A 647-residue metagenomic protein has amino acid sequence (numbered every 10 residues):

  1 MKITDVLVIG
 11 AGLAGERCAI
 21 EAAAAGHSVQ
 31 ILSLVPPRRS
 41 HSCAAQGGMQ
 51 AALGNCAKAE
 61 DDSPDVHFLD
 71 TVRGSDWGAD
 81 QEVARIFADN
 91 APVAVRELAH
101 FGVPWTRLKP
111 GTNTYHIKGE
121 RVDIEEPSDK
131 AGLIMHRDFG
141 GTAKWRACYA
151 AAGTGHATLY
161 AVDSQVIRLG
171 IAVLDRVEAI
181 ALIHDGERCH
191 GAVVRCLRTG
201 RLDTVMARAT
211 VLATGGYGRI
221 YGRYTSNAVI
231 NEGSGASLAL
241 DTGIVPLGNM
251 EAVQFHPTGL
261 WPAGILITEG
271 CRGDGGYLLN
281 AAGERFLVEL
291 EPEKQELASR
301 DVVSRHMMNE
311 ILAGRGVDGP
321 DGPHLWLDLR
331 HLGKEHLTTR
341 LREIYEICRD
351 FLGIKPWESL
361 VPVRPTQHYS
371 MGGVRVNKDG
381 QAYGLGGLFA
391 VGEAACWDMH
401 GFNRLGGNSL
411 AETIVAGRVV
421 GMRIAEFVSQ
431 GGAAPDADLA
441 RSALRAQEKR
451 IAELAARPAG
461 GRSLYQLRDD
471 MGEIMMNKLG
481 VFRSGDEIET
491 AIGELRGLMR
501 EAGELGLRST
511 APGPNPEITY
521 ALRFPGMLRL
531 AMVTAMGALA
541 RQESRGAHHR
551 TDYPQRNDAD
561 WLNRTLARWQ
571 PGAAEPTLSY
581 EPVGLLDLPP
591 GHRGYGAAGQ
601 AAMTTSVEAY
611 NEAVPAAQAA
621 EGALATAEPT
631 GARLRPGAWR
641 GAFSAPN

Functional and structural regions predicted by a protein language model:
M1-T4, E21, A25, P36-R38 (+11 more regions): Glycine- and aromatic-enriched mobile tails/lids
V6-I31: N-terminal Rossmann-like FAD-binding beta1-loop-alpha1 element of flavoenzymes
L7-I9, V205-T214: Short hydrophobic core segments
A51-F87: Glycine-rich active-site loop/strand segments that organize a redox cofactor
A79-D89, W145-S164, L174, T225-G233 (+3 more regions): Short beta-strand to alpha-helix junction loop
A99-R201, M206, H256, W261 (+1 more regions): Conserved redox-cofactor binding core of oxidoreductases
A209-I265, L297, G319, H400 (+1 more regions): Glycine-rich loop(s) and the adjacent beta-strand/alpha-helix scaffold that form part
L238, I244-K355, S359-P362, R423-S429: An anion/pyrophosphate-binding glycine-rich loop and adjacent beta-alpha core in soluble alpha-beta enzymes
